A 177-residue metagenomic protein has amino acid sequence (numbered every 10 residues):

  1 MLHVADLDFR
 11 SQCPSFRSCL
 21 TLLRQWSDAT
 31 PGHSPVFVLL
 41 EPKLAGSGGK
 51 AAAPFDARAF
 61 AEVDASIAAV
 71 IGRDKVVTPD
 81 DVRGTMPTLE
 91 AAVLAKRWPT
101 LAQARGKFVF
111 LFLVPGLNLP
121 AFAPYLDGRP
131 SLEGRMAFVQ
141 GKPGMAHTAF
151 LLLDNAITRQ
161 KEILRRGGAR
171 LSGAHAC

Functional and structural regions predicted by a protein language model:
M1-C177: Catalytic cores of phosphodiester-bond hydrolases, prominently lipid phosphodiesterases
